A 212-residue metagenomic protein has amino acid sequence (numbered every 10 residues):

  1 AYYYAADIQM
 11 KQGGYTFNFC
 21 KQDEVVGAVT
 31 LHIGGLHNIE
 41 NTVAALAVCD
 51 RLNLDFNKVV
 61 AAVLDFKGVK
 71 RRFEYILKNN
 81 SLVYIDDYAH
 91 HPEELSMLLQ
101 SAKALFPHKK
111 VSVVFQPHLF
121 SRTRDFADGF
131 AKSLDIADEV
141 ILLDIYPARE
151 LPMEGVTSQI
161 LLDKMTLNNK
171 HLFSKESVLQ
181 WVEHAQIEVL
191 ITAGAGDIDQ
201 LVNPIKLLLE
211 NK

Functional and structural regions predicted by a protein language model:
Q9-T16: A short, compositionally biased
Q12, Q22-E139: Nucleotide phosphate-binding/pyrophosphate-handling subdomain across enzymes that bind or process nucleotide phosphates
H90, P117-L119, Y146-A148, A195-I198: Short glycine-rich anion-binding loops that position phosphate/pyrophosphate groups of nucleotides and phosphorylated
T123-R124, L151-P152, Q200-P204: Short glycine-/acidic-enriched loop or helix-start segments at secondary-structure transitions that form or flank
A131-E188: C-terminal helical cap/extension that packs against the catalytic core of soluble nucleotide-cofactor enzymes
E176-L208, K212: A glycine-rich beta-strand to alpha-helix segment that forms a phosphate/ribose-binding loop at ligand/cofactor sites
